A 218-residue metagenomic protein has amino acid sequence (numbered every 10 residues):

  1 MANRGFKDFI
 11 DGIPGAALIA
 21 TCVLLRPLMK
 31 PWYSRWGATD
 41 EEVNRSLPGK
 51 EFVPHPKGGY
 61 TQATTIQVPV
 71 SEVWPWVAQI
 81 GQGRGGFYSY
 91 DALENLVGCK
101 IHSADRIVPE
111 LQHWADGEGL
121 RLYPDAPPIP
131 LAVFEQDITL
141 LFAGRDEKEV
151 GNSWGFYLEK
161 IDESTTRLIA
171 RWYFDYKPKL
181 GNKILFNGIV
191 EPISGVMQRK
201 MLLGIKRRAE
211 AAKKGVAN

Functional and structural regions predicted by a protein language model:
R4, D8-G119, E210, G215-N218: Hydrophobic ligand-binding cavity/cleft-lining segments
G5-F6, E42-V43, D146-R199, L203-R207: Beta-strand/loop substructures that line and gate deep hydrophobic ligand-binding cavities in soluble
G59-T61, D125-P127, V150-G155: Short, surface-exposed coil-to-beta transition loops
Q67-S71, A132-D137, L158-R167, R207-K214: A short, structured loop/turn motif at beta-sheet edges
V70, P124-D125, Q198, L202: A structural signal for well-ordered alpha-helical scaffolds and beta->alpha junctions
G83, Q136-T139: Short, charged/polar surface micro-motifs in flexible loops or helix N-caps
F87, I129-V133: Structured-RNA-binding interfaces characteristic of tRNA pseudouridine synthases
D116-E118, L140-E147: Short beta-strand segments that buttress and anchor functional surface loops
